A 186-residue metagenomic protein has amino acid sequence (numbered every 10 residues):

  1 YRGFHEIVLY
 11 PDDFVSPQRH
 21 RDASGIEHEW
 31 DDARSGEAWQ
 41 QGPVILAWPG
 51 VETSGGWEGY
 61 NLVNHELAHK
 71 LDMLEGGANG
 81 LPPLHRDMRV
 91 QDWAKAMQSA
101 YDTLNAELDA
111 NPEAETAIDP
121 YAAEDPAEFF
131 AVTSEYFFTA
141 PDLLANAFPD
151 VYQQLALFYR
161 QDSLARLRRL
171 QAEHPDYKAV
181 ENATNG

Functional and structural regions predicted by a protein language model:
Y1, F14-W57, G76-G186: Metalloprotease/metallohydrolase-associated module, dominated by Zn2+-dependent proteases
F4-I7: Extended, charge-biased low-complexity segments that typically form long amphipathic alpha-helices/coiled-coils
L9-D13: A general secondary-structure junction signal
E58-E75, A131: Active-site recognition of the HExxH zinc-binding catalytic motif
